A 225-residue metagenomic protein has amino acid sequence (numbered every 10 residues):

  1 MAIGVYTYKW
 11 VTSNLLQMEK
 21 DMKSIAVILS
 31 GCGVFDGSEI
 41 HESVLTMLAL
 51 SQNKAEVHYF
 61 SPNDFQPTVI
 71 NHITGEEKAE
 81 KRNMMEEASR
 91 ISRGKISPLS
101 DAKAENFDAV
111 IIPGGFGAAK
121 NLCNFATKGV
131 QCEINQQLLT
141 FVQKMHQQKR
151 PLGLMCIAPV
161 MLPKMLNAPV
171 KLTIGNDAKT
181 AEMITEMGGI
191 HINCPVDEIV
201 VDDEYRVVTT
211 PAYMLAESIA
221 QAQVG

Functional and structural regions predicted by a protein language model:
A26-H58, K95-G225: Active-site-adjacent pocket-lining segments in enzyme domains
N63-M85: N-terminal beta-loop-helix "entrance" segment that forms/cooperates in small-molecule cofactor or anionic ligand
M84-I96: Functional beta-strand-loop-alpha-helix junction segments that form "active/interaction loops" within catalytic
